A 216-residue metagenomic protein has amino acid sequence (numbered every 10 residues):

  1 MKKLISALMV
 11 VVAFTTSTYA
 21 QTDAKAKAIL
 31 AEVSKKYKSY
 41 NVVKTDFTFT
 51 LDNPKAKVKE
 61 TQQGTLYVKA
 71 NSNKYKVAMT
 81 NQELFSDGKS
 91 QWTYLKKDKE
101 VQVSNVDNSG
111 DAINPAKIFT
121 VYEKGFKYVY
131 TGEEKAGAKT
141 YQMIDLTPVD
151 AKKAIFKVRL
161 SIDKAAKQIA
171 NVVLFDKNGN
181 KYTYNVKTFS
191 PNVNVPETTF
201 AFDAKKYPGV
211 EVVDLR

Functional and structural regions predicted by a protein language model:
M1-A7: Positively charged n-region of N-terminal signal peptides that target proteins for export
I5, T16-K59, N71-N73, K206 (+1 more regions): N-terminal leader/targeting segments and the immediate start of mature chains
F49-L51, M79, L95-K96, V173-D176: Beta-turn initiation residues at beta-strand->coil junctions
K59-G64, N180: Amphipathic hydrophobic-ligand
T65-I113, Y182: An acidic-aromatic
V106-K139: Flexible, surface-exposed loop/linker segments and immediately adjacent secondary-structure boundaries
T131-E133, G137-P208, V213-R216: Gly/Pro-enriched, hydrophobic low-complexity segments that function as extracytoplasmic propeptides/linkers
